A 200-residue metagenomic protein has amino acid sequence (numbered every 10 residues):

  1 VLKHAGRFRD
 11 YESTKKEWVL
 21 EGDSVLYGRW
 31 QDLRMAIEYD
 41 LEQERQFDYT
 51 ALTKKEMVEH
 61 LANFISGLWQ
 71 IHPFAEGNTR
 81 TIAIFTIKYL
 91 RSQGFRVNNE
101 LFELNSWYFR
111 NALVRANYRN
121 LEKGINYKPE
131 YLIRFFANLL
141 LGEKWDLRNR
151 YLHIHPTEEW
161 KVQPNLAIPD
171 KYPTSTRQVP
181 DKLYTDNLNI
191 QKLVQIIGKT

Functional and structural regions predicted by a protein language model:
V1-T200: FIC/Doc superfamily catalytic core
